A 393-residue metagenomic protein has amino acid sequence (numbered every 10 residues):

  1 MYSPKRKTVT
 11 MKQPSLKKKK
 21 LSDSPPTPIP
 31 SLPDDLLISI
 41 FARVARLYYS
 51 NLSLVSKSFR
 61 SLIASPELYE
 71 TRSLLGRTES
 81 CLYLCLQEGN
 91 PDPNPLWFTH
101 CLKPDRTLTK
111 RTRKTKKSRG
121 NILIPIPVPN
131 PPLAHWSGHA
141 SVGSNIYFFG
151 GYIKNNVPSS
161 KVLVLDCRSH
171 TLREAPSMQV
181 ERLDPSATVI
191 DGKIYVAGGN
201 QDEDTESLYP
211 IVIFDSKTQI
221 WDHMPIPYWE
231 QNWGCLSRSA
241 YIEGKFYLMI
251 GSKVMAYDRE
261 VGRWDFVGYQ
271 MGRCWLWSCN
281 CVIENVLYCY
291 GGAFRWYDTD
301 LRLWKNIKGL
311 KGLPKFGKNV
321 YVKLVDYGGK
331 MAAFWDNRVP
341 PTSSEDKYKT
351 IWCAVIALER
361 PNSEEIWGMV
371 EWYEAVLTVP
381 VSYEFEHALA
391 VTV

Functional and structural regions predicted by a protein language model:
M1-L32, S39: CRL adaptor-proximal regions
P28, L32-N51, V55-I63: Short hydrophobic alpha-helical "box" of cullin-RING ligase substrate receptors that recruits the CRL scaffold
E70-G76, W136-V142, T188, R238-I242 (+3 more regions): Structural signature of eukaryotic scaffold interfaces centered on beta-propeller domains
E70-V157: F-box-proximal linker/hinge
Q87, G151-I153, G199-Q201, G251 (+3 more regions): Short loop/turn segments immediately following the C-termini of beta-strands
P95-R106, S160-S169, L208-Q219, V254-Y257 (+2 more regions): Beta-propeller blade signature
K117-N285: A sequence/structural signal of beta-propeller blade repeats
A293-V393: C-terminal closing repeat unit and adjoining cap/tail of repeat-based domains
